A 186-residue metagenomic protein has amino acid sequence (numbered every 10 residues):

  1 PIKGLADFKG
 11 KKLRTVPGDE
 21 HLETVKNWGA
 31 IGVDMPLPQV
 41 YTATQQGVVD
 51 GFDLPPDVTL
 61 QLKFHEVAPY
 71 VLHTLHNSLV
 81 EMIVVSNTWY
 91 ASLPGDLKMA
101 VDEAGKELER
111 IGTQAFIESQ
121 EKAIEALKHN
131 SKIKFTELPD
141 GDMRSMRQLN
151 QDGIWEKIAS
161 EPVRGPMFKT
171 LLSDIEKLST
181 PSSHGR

Functional and structural regions predicted by a protein language model:
P1-R186: N-terminal secretory/targeting leader peptides
